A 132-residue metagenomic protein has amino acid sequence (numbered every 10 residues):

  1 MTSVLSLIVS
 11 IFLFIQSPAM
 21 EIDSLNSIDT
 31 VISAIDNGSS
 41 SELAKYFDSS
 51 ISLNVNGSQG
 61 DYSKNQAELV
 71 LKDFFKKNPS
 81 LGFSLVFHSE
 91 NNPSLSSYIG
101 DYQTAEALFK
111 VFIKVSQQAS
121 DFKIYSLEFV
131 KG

Functional and structural regions predicted by a protein language model:
T2-S33: Short, low-complexity N-terminal intrinsically disordered segments enriched in polar/charged residues
D23-N26, S41, V86-N92: Exposed acidic/polar residues on beta-strands and adjacent loops within beta-sheet cores, strongest in beta-propeller
S24, D36, G60-K64: Solvent-exposed, acidic/flexible segments
D29-K45: Short acidic-aromatic low-complexity motifs
F47-S84: Short solvent-exposed beta->alpha transition segments
N54, D101-Q103, S116, V130: A generic structural motif
L69-L108: Surface-exposed, charged secondary-structure patches
L108-G132: Short beta-strand edge/turn micro-motifs at domain boundaries
